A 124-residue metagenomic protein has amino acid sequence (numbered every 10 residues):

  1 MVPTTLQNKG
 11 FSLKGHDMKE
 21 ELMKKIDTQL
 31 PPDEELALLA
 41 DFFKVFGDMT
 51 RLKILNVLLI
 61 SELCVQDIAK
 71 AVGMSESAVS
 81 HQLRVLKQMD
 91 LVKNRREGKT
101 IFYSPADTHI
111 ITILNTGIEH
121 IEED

Functional and structural regions predicted by a protein language model:
M1-F46: N-terminal leader segment of winged-helix/HTH proteins
P31-S77, I101-T108: N-terminal helix-turn-helix DNA-binding core of bacterial DNA-binding proteins
L38, S104-D124: Conserved segment of winged-helix/HTH DNA-binding domains
K70, H81, K87-Q88: Alpha-helical residues within the helix-turn-helix
E76-R84, R96: Recognition helix of helix-turn-helix DNA-binding domains
K87-E97: Beta-hairpin "wing" of winged helix-turn-helix
